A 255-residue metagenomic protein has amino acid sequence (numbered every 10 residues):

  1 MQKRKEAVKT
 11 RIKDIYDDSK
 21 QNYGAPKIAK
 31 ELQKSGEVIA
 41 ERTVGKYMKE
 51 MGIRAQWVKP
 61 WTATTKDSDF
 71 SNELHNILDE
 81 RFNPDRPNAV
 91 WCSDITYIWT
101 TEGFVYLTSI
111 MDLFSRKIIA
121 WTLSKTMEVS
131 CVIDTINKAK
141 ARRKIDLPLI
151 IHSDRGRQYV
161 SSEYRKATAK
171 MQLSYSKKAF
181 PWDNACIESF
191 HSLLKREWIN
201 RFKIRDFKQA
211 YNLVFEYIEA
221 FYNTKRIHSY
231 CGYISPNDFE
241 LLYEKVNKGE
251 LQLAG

Functional and structural regions predicted by a protein language model:
M1, V38, F82-N83, T100-T101 (+3 more regions): Conserved, non-catalytic sequence blocks in retroelement Pol enzymes and Pol-derived host proteins
M1-R86, F180, S235-E244: Basic, flexible linker segments flanking DNA-binding modules in nucleic acid-interacting mobile-element proteins
I12, I28, V44, M48 (+12 more regions): Mobile genetic element proteins and their domesticated derivatives, centered on retroelements and DNA transposons
M48, M127, Y175-K177: Methionine-biased hydrophobic packing positions in alpha-helices, especially within tandem helical repeat solenoids
T64-S68, S153-R155, S161-R165, Y175-K195 (+2 more regions): RNase H-like two-metal-ion nuclease catalytic core shared by retroviral integrases and related mobile-element nucleases
E80, P84-I119, K125-T126: An active-site-proximal beta-strand-loop segment
W99, G103, W121-K144, V160: Active-site beta-loop-alpha junctions of metal-dependent nucleic acid enzymes, especially the RNase H-like/DDE
A169-M171, L193-G255: C-terminal domain-tail junction helix/linker
